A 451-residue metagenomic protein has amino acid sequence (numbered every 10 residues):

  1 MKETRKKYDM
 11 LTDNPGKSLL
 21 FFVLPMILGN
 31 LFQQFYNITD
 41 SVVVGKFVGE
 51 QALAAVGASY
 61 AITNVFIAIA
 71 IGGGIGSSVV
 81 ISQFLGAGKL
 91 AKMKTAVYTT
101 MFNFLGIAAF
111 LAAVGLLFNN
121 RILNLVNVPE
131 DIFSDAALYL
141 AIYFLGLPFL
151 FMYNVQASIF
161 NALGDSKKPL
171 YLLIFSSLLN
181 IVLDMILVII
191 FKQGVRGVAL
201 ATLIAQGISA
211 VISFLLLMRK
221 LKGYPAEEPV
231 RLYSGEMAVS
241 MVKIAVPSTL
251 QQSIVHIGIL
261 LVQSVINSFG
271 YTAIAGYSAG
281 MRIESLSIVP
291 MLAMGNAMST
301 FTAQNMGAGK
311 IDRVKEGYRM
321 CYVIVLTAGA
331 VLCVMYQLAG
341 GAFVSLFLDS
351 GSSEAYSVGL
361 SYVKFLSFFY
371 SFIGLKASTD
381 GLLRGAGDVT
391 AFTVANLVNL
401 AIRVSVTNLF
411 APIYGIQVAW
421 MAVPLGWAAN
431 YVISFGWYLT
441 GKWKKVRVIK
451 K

Functional and structural regions predicted by a protein language model:
M1-V23, I81-G146, I190-V246, T302-F368 (+1 more regions): Short alpha-helical transmembrane segments in multi-pass integral membrane proteins
M10-V48, A61-G76, V80, L105-A112 (+4 more regions): N-terminal transmembrane alpha-helices
F21-D40, I142, Y153, S176 (+5 more regions): Transmembrane helical elements of multi-pass membrane transporters/channels
M26, N30, V42, V79 (+17 more regions): Transmembrane alpha-helix boundary and packing residues in multipass membrane permease domains and related
L31, F35-L53, L123-E130, I186-Q193 (+5 more regions): Helix-terminus/linker motif at the lipid-water interface of multi-pass membrane proteins
L53-A113, L150-P169, G276-G340, I373-A395: Small-residue-rich hydrophobic transmembrane alpha-helices
V65-A68, N180-M185, A210-F214, L286-V289 (+3 more regions): Hydrophobic transmembrane alpha-helices of multi-pass small-molecule transporters
G74, Y143-N161, P169-S177, V198-V211 (+4 more regions): Short runs within selected transmembrane alpha-helices of multi-pass transporters and secretion channels
